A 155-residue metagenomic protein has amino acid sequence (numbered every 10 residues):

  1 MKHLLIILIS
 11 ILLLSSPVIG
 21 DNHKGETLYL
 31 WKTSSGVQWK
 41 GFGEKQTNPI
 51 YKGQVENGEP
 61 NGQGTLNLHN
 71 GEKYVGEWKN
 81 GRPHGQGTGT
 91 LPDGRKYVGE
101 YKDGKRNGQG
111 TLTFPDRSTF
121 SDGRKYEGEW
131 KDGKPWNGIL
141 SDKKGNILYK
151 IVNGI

Functional and structural regions predicted by a protein language model:
M1-L4: Positively charged n-region of N-terminal signal peptides that target proteins for export
I6-S15: Bacterial N-terminal signal peptides
S15-I155: Glycine/tyrosine- and acidic-biased, solvent-exposed loop/turn segments at the edges of beta-strands
